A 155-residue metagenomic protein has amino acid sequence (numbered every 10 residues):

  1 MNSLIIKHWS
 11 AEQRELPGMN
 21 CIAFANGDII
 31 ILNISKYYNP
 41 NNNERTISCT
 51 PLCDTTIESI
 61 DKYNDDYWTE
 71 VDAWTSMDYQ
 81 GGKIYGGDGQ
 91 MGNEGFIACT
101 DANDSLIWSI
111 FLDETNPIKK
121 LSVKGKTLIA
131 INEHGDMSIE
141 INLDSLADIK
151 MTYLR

Functional and structural regions predicted by a protein language model:
M1-R155: Secretory-pathway ectodomains
